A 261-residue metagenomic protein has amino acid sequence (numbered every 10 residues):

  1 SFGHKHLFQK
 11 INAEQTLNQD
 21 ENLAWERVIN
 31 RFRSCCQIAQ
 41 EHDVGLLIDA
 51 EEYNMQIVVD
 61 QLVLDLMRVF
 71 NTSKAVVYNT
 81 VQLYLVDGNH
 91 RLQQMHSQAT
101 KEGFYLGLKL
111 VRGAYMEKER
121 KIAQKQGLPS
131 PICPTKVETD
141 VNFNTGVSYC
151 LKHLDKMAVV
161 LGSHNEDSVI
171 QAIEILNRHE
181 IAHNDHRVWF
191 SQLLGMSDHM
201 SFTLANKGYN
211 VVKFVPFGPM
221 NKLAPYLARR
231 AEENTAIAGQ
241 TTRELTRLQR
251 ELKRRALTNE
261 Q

Functional and structural regions predicted by a protein language model:
S1-Q261: Positively charged, amphipathic and often flexible ligand-engagement surfaces
